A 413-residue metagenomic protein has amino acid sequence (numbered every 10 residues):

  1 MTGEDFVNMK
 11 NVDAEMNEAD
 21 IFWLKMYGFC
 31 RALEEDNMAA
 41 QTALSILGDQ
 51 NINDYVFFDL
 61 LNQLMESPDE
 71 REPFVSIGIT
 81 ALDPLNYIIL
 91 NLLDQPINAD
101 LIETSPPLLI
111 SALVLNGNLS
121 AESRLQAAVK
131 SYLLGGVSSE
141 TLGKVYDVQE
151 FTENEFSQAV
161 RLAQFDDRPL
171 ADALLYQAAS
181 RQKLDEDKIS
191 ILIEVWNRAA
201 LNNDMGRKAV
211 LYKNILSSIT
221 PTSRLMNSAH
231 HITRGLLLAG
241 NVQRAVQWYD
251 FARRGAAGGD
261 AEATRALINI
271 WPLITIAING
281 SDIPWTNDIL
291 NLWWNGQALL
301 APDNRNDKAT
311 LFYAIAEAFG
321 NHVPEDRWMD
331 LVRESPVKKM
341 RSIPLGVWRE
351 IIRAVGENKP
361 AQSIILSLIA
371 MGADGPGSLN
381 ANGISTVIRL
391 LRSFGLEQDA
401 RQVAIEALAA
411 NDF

Functional and structural regions predicted by a protein language model:
M1-F413: Alpha-helical solenoid repeat scaffolds
